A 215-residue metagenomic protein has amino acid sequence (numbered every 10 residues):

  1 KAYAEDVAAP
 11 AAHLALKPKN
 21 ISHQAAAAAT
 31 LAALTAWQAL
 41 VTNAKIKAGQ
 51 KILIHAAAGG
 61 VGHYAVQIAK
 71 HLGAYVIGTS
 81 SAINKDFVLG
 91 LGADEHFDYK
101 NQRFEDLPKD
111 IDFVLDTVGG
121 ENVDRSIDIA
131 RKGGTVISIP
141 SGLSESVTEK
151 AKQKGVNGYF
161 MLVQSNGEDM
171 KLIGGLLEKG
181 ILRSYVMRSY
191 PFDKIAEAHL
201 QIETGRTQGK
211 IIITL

Functional and structural regions predicted by a protein language model:
K1-L215: Terminal helix/beta-alpha structural elements that buttress the NAD(P)+-binding lobe
